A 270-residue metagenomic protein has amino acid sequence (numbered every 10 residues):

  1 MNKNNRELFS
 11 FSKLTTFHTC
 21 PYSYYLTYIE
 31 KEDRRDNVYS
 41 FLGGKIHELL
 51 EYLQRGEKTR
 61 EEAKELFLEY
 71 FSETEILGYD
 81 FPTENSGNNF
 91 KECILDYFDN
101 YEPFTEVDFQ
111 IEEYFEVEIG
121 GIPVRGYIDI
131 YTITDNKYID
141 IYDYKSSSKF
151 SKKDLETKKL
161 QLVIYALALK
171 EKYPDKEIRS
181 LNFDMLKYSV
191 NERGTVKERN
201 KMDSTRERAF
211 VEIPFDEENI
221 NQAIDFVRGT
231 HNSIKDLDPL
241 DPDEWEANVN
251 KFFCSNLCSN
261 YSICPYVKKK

Functional and structural regions predicted by a protein language model:
M1-K270: RecB-family 4Fe-4S metal-dependent nuclease core
